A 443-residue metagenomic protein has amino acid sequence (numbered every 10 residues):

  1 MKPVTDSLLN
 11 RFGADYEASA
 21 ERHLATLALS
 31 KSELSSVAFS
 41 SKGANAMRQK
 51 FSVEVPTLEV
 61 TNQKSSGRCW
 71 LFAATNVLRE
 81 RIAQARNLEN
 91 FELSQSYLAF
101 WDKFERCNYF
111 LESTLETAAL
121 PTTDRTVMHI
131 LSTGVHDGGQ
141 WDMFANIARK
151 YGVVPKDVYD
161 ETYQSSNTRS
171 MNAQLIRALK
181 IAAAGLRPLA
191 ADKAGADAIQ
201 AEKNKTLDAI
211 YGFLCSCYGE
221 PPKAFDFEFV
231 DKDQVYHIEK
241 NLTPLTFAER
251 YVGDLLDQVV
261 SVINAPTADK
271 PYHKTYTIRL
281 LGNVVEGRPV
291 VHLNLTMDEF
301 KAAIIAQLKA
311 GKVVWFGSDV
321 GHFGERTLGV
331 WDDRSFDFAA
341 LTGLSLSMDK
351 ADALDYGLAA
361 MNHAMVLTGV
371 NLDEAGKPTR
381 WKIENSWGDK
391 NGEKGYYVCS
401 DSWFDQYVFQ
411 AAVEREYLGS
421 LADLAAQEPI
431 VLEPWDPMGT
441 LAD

Functional and structural regions predicted by a protein language model:
K2-L58: N-terminal regions that are enriched for targeting/export leaders and immediately downstream pro/stem segments
A46-V314, N391-K394, D401: Active-site nucleophile-adjacent alpha helix/oxyanion-hole segment immediately C-terminal to the catalytic cysteine
C69, A148, D355, A360-G388: Catalytic nucleophile-His microenvironment captured as a short glycine-rich beta-strand/loop that brackets
F72, F316-D319, T368: Short His-Asn-centered micro-motif
N76, V320-F323, V370-L372, G388 (+1 more regions): Short, glycine-/Ser/Thr-/acidic-enriched flexible segments
K156-V158, G324-T327, G392, V408: Short helix/loop capping segments that flank catalytic or ligand/cofactor-binding pockets
G287-N362: Long, positively charged binding patches that form subdomain-scale interaction surfaces for polyanionic ligands
D373-D443: Conserved catalytic-core surface of thiol
